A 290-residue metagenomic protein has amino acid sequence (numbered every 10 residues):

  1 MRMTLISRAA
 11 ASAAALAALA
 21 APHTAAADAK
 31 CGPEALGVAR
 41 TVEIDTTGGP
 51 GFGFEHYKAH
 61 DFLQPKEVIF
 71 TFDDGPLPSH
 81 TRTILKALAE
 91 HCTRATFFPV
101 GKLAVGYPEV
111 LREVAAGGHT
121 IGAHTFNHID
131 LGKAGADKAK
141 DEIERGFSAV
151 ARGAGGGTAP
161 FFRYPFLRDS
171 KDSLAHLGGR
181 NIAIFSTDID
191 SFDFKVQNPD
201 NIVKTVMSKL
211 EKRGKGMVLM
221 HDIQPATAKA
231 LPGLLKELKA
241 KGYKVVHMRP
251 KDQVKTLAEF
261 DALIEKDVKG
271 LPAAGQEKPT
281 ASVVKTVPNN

Functional and structural regions predicted by a protein language model:
R2-R8, A21-T71, L77-E90, E237 (+1 more regions): N-terminal pre-catalytic segment of deacetylase/amide-hydrolase enzymes
A11-A20: Bacterial N-terminal signal peptides
G32-K138, E142-A149, T158-A159, G214: Active-site beta->alpha N-cap acidic-glycine motif
D73, L88, I121, F162-P165 (+3 more regions): Divalent metal-coordination and catalytic microenvironments
D74-P78, K102-V105, T120-I121, N127-L131 (+5 more regions): Solvent-exposed loop/turn segments at secondary-structure junctions within structured extracellular/periplasmic domains
H80, I129-A154, R168-G214, T227-A230: Alpha-helical scaffold elements lining the catalytic groove of polysaccharide deacetylases
A95-V100, A154-Y164, V246-R249: Surface-exposed patches in mature extracellular/periplasmic domains of secreted proteins
E211-R249: Catalytic grooves of carbohydrate-active enzymes
